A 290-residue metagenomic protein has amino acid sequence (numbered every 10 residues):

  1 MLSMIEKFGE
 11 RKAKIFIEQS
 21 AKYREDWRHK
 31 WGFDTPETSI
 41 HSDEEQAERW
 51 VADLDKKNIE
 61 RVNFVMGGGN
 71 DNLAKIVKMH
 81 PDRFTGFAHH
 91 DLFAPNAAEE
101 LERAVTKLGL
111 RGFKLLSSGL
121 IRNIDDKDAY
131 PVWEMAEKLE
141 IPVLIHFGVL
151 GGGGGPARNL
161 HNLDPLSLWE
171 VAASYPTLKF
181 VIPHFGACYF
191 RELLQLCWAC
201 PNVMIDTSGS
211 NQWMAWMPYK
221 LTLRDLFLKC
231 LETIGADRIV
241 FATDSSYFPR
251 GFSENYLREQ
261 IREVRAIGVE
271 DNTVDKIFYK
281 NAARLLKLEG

Functional and structural regions predicted by a protein language model:
L2-K57, R61, R103, K229 (+2 more regions): Mid-to-C-terminal alpha-helical segments outside catalytic/metal-binding sites
E48-V51, N70-V77, L101-E102, A129 (+4 more regions): Generic structural signal for well-ordered alpha-helices, preferentially at hydrophobic/aromatic core positions
L54, L73, A104, F113 (+6 more regions): Conserved, mostly hydrophobic/aromatic
D55-R61, P81-T85, A173-F180: Short, surface-exposed connector motifs at secondary-structure boundaries
E60-R61, V65-L163: Active-site gating/metal-coordination segments in enzymes
G68, L92, F185-C188, F278: Short beta->alpha linker loops
A74-K78, C197-D206, L257-R265: Short, electropositive alpha-helical surface patch
R111-G112, D125-V240: Catalytic pocket-lining loop regions of alpha/beta-barrel enzymes, especially the amidohydrolase/enolase/GH5 lineages
